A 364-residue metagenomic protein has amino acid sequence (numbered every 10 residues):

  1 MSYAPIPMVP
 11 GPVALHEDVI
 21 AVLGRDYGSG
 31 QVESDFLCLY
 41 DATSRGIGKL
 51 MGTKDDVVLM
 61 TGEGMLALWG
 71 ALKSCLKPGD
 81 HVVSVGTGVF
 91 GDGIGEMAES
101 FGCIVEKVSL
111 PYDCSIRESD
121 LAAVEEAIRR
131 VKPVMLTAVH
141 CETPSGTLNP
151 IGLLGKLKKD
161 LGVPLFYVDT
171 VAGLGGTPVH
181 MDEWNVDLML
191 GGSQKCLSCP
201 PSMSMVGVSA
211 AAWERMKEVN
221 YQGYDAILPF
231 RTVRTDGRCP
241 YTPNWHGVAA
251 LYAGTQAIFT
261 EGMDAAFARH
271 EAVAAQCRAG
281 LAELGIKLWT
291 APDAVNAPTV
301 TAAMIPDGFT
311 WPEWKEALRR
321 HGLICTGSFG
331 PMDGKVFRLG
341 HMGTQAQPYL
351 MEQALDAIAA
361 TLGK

Functional and structural regions predicted by a protein language model:
S2-P5, K335-K364: PLP-dependent enzyme catalytic core of the Aspartate aminotransferase-like
A4-T61: A glycine-/small-polar-enriched, mobile loop at the entrance of the PLP active site in fold-type I
A14-L15, Q194-A279, E283: Active-site C-terminal subdomain of aminotransferase-like
K54-V83, T87, G91-G95: Conserved beta-loop-alpha segment that forms the PLP phosphate-binding cup at the N-terminus of a helix
I116-G175: Active-site phosphate-binding strand-loop segment of PLP-dependent enzymes
D182-Q194: Conserved active-site segment immediately N-terminal to the catalytic lysine that forms the internal aldimine
K287-L318: Conserved PLP-binding catalytic core of the aspartate aminotransferase-like
